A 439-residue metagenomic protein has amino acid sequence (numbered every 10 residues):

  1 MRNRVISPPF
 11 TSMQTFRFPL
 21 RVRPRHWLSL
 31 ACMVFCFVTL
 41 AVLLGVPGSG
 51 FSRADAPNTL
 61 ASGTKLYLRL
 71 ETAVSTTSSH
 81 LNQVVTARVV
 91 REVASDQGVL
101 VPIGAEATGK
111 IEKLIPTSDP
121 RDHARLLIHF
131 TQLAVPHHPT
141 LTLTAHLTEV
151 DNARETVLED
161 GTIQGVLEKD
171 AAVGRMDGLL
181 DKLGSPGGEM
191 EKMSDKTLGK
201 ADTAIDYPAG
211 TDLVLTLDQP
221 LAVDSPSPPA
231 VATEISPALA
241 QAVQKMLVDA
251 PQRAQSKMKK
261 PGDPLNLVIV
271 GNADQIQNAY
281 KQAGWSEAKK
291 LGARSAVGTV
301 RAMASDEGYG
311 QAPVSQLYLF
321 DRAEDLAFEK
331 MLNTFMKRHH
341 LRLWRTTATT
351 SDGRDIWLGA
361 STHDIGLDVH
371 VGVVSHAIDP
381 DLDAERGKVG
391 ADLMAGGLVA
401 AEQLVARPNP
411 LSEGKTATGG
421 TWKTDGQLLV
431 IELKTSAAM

Functional and structural regions predicted by a protein language model:
M1-H26: N-terminal secretory signal peptides that target proteins for export/translocation
L30-V46: Bacterial N-terminal signal peptides
R53-P229, K289, A293, G298: Contiguous beta-sheet cores, especially beta-hairpins with glycine/small-residue-rich turns and Gly-(small hydrophobic)
Q97, T203, P261-I269, G372-D379: Second-shell loop/turn segments in exported
A230-M258: Compositionally biased P/S/T/G-rich terminal and signal peptide-adjacent segments that lie outside catalytic cores
D249-A279: Terminal, regulation- and interaction-focused segments at domain boundaries
S295-A438: A cross-kingdom signal targeting lumenal/periplasmic-facing segments of multi-pass membrane and secretory-pathway
